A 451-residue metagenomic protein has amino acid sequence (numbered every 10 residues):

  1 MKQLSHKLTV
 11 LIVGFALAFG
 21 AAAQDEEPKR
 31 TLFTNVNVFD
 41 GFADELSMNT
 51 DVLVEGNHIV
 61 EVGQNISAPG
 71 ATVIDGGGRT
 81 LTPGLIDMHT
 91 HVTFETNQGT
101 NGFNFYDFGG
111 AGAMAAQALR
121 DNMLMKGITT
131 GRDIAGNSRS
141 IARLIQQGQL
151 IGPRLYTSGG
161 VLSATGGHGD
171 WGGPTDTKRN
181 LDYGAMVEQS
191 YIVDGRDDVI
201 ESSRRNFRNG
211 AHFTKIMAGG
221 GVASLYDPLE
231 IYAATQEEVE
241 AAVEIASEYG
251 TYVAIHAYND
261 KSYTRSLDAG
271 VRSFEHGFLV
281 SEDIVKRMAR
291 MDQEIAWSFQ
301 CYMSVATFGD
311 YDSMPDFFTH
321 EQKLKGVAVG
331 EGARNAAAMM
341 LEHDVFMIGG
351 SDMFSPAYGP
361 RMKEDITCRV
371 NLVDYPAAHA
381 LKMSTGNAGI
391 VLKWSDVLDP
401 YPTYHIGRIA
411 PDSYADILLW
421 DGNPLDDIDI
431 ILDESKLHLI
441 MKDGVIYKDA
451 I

Functional and structural regions predicted by a protein language model:
T9-A18: Bacterial N-terminal signal peptides
K29, V38, F42-T82: Histidine-rich, glycine-flanked metal-binding segment
R79-Q147, G166-G173, E237, A269: Metal-associated gating/positioning segment near the N- to mid-region
T96-G99, R143, L225-Y226, Y263-G270 (+5 more regions): Histidine/acidic-residue-rich catalytic or RNA/ligand-binding cores of hydrolases and nuclease-related proteins
G110, E248, E331-P424: His/Asp/Glu-enriched, well-ordered alpha-helical/loop segment that forms or immediately abuts the divalent-metal
A115-I141, G152-V161, A211-S224, Y252 (+3 more regions): Divalent metal-dependent hydrolysis catalytic cores, especially in the metallo-beta-lactamase
S140, Q147-R265: Histidine/acidic-residue-rich, glycine-tolerant segments that coordinate divalent metal ions
T165, M217-E331, I348, M353 (+1 more regions): Active-site core of metal-dependent hydrolases
